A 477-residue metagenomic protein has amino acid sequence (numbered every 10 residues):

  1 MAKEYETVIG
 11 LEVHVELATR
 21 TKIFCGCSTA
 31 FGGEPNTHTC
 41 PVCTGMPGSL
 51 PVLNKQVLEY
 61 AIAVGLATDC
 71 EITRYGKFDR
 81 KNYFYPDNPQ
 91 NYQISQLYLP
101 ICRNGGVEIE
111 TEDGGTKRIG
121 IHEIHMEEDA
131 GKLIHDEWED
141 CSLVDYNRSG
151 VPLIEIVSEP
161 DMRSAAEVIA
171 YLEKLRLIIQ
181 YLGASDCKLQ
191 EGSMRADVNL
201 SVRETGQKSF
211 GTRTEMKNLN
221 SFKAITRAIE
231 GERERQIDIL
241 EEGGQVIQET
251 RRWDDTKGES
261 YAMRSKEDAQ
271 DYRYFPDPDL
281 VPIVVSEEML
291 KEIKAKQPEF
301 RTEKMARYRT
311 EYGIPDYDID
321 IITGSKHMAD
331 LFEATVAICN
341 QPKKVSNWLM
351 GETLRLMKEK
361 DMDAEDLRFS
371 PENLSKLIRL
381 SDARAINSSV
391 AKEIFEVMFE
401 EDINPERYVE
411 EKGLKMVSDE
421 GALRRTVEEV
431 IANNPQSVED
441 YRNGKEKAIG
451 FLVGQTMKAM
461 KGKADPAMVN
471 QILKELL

Functional and structural regions predicted by a protein language model:
M1-E299, D316, A337-Q341, R355: Basic, nucleic-acid-interacting segments
K3, G313, V336-V345, A383-I386 (+1 more regions): Structural motif
V64, E232, T335, W348 (+8 more regions): Amphipathic alpha-helical segments in well-ordered regions
V168, I319, V345, A391 (+2 more regions): Small-residue helix-packing motif on alpha-helices
E191-E204, R309-L331, P342-K360, E372-L374 (+2 more regions): Core structural elements
M289-K296, E333-N340, L374-I386: Extended, non-catalytic structural segments that build the interaction scaffolds of large macromolecular assemblies
A364-S375, R379, S388-K458: Strongly charged, low-complexity linkers/loops
